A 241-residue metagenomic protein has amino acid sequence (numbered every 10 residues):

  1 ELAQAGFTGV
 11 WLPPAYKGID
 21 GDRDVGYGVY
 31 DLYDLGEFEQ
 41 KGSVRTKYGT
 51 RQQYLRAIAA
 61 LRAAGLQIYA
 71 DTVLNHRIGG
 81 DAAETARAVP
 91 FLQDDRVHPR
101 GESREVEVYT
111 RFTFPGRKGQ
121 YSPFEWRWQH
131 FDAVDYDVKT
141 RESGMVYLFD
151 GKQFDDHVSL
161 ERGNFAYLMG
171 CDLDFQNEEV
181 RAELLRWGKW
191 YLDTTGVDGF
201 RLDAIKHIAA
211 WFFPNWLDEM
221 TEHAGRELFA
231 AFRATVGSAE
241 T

Functional and structural regions predicted by a protein language model:
E1, N177-T194: Short, acidic/polar
E1-F7: A short, Lys/Arg-enriched amphipathic alpha-helix followed by its capping loop at the start of a domain
F7, P14, G21-G36, A57-L66 (+4 more regions): Active-site-proximal helices and loops of the catalytic beta/alpha 8
Y16, L74-I78, T140, Q153-D155 (+2 more regions): Active-site-proximal loop/turn and secondary-structure-junction residues that shape catalytic pockets, frequently
D20-G21, G151: Intrinsically disordered, low-complexity N-terminal regulatory regions of eukaryotic transcription factors
R23-D24, G80-E84: Short aromatic-enriched loop/helix-cap "lid" or pocket-rim segments at secondary-structure transitions that line
G28-R51, G79, A166-R181, D198-H207: The substrate-binding groove and active-site-proximal loops of carbohydrate-active enzymes, especially glycoside
A82-R181: Glycan-binding loop/region signatures in secreted carbohydrate-active enzymes
